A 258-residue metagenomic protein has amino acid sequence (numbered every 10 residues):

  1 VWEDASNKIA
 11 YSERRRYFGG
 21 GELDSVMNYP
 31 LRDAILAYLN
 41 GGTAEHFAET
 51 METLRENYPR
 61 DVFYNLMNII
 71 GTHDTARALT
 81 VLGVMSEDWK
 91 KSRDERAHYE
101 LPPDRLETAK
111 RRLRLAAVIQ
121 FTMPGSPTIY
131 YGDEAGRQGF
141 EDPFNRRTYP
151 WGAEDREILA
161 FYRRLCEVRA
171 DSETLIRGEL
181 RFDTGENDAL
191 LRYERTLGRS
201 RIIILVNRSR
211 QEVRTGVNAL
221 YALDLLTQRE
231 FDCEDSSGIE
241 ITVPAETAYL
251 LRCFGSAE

Functional and structural regions predicted by a protein language model:
V1-L66, I119, G136-R164, R195-G198 (+2 more regions): Active-site-proximal helices and loops of the catalytic beta/alpha 8
D4, P30, I70, L226-R229: Residues at the C-termini of beta-strands that transition into short coil/loop
R15, N68-L101, A117-R156: Aromatic/acidic polysaccharide-binding cleft in carbohydrate-active enzymes
D33, T75-A76, A257: Short loop/turn segments at secondary-structure transitions that flank enzyme active sites
A44-E52, D88-L113, D171: Aromatic-anchored helix/helix-loop segment that forms the rim or "lid" of small-molecule/cofactor binding pockets
N57-Y64, L106-R114: Structural motif
A109-K110, T122-I129, D133-E258: Carbohydrate-interacting/catalytic domains
